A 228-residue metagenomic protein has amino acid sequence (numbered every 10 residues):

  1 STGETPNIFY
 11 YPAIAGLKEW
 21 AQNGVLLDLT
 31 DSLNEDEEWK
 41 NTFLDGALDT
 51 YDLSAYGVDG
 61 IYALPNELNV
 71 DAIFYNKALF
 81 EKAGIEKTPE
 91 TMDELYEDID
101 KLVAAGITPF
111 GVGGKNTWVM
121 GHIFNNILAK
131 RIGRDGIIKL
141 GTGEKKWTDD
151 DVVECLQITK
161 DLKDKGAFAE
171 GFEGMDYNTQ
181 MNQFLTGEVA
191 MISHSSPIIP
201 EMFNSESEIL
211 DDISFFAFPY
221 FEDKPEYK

Functional and structural regions predicted by a protein language model:
S1, A15, M92-Y96, F172-L185: Short helix-initiation/N-cap motifs at beta->coil->alpha
S1-G46, T50, A78-A83, K87-E90 (+2 more regions): Extracytoplasmic "Venus flytrap"/periplasmic binding protein-like
T2, K82-A83, K165, N204-K228: Extracytoplasmic/periplasmic substrate-recognition and gating elements
Y11-A15, Y177, H194-I199, P219: Beta->alpha turn/N-cap motifs
I14-A72, Y96, I123, D151 (+1 more regions): Hinge/lid segment of periplasmic solute-binding proteins
T30-G46, G114, R131-E154, N204-S207 (+1 more regions): Short, solvent-exposed loop/beta-turn-alpha elements that line the ligand-binding surface or hinge of extracytoplasmic
L53-N66, D71, Y96-K145, K160 (+1 more regions): Extracytoplasmic/periplasmic solute-binding protein
I99-K101, G141-F172, F218: Glycine-centered hinge/linker elements that transmit conformational signals in sensory and ligand-binding systems
